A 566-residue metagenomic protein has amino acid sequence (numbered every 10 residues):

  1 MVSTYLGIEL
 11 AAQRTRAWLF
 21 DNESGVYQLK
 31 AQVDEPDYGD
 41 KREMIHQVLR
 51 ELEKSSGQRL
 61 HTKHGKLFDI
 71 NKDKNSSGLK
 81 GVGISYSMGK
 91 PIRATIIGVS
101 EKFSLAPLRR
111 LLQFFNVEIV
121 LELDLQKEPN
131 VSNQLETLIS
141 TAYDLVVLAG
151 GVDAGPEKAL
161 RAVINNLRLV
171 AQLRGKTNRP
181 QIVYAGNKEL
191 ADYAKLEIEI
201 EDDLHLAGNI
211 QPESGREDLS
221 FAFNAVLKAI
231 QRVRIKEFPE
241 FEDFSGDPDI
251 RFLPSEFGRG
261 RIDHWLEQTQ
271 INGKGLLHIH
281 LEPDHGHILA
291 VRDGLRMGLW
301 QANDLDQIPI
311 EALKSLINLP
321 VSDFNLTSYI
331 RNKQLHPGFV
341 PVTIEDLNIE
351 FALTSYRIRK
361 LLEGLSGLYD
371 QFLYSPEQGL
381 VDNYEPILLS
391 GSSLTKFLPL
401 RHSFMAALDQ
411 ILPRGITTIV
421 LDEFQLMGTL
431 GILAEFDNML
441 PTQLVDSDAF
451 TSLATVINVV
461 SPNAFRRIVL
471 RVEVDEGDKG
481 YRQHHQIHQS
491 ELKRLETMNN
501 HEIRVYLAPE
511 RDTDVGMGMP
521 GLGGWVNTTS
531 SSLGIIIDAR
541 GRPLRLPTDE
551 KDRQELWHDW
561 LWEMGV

Functional and structural regions predicted by a protein language model:
M1, L67-K72, S77-G78, G83 (+4 more regions): Conserved phosphate-binding catalytic cores of ATP/NTP-utilizing and phosphoryl-transfer enzymes
M1-V26, I92-T95, L135-G155, L266-G294: Gly/Thr-rich phosphate-binding beta-strand-loop-beta motif of the actin/hexokinase/Hsp70
A12-M44, N116-L121, L295-I308: Short glycine-rich, Thr/Ser-proximal phosphate-binding strand/loop in the N-terminal lobe of ATP-dependent enzymes
L19, A159, F241-V566: Helical "lid/coupling" subdomains associated with nucleotide-phosphate turnover
K30-Q58, Q126-P129, D153-A154, D346 (+1 more regions): N-terminal phosphate-binding loop and adjacent alpha-helix
H64-L105, L394-F397: Short beta-strand-loop/turn "lid" adjacent to the catalytic site in phosphate-handling enzymes
I96-V117, E128-P129: Active-site phosphate-binding/coordination module
S132-F221: Internal, well-ordered domain-core segments that constitute the primary functional module of diverse proteins
